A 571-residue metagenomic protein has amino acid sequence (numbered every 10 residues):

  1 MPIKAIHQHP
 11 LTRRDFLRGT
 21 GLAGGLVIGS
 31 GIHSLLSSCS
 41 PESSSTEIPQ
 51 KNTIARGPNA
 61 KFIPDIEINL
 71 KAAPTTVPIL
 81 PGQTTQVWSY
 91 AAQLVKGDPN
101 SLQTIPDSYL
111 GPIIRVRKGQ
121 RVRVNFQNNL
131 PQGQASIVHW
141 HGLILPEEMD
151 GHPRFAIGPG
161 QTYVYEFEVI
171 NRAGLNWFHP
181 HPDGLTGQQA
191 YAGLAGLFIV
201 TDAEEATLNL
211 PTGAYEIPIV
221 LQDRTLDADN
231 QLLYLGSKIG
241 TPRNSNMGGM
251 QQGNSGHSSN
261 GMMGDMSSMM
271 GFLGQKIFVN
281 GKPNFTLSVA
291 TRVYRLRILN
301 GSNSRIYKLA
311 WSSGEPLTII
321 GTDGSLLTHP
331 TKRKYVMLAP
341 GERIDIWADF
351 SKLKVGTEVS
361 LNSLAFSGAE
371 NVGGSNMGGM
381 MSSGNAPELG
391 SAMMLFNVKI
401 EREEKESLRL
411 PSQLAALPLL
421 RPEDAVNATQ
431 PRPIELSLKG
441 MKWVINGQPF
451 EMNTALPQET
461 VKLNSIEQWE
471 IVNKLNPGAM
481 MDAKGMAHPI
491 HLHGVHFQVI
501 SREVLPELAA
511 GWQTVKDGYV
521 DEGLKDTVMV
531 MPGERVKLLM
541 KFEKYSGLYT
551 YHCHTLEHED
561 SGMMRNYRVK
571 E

Functional and structural regions predicted by a protein language model:
M1-D15, L22, S30-S34: N-terminal secretory signal peptides
P2-H9, G21, P41-A339, I346 (+5 more regions): Histidine-centered copper-binding motifs that mark active-site loops of extracellular/periplasmic copper enzymes
S37-S38: C-terminal motif of bacterial Sec signal peptides marking the signal peptidase cleavage site
Q83-Q86, S136, W140-G142, E148-P153 (+3 more regions): Active-site pocket scaffolds in enzymes
E168-R172, D349-V355, F542-S546: Short, surface-exposed loop/turn segments at beta-strand-coil junctions that are enriched for proline with nearby
N176-H181, T357-A365, Y549-C553: Short, aromatic- and glycine-rich surface loops/edge beta-strands on solvent-exposed regions
V336-L338, E342-S367: Repeat-solenoid scaffold signature
